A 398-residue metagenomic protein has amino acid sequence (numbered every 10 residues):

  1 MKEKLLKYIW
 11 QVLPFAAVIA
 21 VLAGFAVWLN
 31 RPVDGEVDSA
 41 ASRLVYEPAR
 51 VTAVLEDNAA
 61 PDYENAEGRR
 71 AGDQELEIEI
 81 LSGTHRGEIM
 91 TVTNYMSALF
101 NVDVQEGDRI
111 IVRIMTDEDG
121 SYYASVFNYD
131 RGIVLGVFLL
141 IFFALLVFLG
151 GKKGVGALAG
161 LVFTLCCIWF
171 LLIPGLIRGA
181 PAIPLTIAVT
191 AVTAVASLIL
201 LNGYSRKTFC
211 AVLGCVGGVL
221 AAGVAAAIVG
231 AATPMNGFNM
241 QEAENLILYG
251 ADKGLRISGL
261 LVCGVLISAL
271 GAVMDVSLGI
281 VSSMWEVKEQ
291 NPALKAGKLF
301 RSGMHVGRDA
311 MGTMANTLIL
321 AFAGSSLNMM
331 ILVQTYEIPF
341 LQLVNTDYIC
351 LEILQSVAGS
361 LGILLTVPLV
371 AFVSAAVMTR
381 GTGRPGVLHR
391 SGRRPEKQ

Functional and structural regions predicted by a protein language model:
M1-L44: Hydrophobic secretory-pathway targeting helix
Y8, R178, A182, G303-L318 (+1 more regions): Loop-to-transmembrane-helix entry motif
A41-G72: Structural detector for short beta-strands of small beta-barrel domains
M96-G132: Extended, hydrophilic extramembrane loops/domains of integral membrane proteins
L140-V147, K152-L248, L255-S268: Transmembrane alpha-helical segments that form the functional core of multipass membrane systems
G214-V219, G250-A251, L255-I267, T313 (+3 more regions): Pore-lining and gate-forming transmembrane alpha-helices of multi-pass membrane transport proteins
L270-M330, E337: Helical hairpin unit composed of two closely spaced alpha helices linked by a short loop
D309, A321-Q398: Hydrophobic alpha-helical transmembrane segments of membrane transport and translocation systems, primarily multi-pass
